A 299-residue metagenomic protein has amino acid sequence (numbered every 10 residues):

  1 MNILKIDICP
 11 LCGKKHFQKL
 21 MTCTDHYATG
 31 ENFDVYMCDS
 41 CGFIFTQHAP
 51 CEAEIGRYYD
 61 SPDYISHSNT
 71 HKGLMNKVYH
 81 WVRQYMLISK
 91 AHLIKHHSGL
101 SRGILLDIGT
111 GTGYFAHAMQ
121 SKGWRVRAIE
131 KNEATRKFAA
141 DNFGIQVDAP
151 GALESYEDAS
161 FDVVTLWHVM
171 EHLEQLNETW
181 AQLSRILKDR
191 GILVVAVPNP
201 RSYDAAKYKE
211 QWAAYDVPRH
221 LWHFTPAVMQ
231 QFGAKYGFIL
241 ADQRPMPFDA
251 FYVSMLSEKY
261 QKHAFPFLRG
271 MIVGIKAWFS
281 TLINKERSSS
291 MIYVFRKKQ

Functional and structural regions predicted by a protein language model:
M1-G73: N-terminal juxtadomain amphipathic helix that follows a signal peptide/anchor or precedes a small N-terminal auxiliary
N2-I8, M21-A28, D242-Q299: A C-terminal cap/extension of S-adenosyl-L-methionine-dependent methyltransferases that defines the acceptor-substrate
I3-D7, M86-K209, L221-Y236, F248 (+1 more regions): Conserved SAM-binding loop
D7-Q18, P226-R244, R269: A SAM-dependent methyltransferase catalytic signature shared across enzymes that methylate proteins
G30-N32, A139-D141, F161-V163, V253-L256: Short secondary-structure transition/capping segments
S40-C41, P50, A227, K297-Q299: Short loop segments at secondary-structure junctions
K72-M75, Y208-D216, L256-H263: Short glycine/proline- and charge-enriched loop/turn segments that cap or connect secondary-structure elements
L74-K90: Conserved SAM-binding loop and adjacent beta-strand
